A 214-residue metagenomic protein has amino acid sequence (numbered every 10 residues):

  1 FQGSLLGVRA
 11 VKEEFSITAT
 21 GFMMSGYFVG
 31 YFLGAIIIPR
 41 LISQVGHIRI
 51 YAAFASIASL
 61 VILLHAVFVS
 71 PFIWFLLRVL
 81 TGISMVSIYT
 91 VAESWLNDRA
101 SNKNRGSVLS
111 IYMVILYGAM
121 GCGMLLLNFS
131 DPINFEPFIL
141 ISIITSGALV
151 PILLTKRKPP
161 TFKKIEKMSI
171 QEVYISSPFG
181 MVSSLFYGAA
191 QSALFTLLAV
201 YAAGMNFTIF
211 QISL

Functional and structural regions predicted by a protein language model:
F1-F28, S177-S184, S192-Y201, M205 (+1 more regions): Helix-loop boundary and gating motifs at the non-cytosolic
F28-I36, M120-G121: Residue-level signature of mid-helix packing/kink "hotspots" within the transmembrane helices of 12-pass Major
G34-G46, D131: Helix-to-loop junctions at the C-terminal end of transmembrane segments in multipass secondary transporters
G46, V67-V69: Helix-breaking motifs and short loop linkers at transmembrane-helix boundaries and internal kinks in secondary membrane
R49-L63, S142: Structural signature of the two symmetry-related core transmembrane helices
F72-L80: Paired small-residue
V79-V114: Cytoplasmic helix-loop-helix junction between adjacent transmembrane helices in 12-TM secondary transporters
L127-N128, S142-F162: C-terminal membrane-cytosol helix-exit motif in multi-pass small-molecule transporters
